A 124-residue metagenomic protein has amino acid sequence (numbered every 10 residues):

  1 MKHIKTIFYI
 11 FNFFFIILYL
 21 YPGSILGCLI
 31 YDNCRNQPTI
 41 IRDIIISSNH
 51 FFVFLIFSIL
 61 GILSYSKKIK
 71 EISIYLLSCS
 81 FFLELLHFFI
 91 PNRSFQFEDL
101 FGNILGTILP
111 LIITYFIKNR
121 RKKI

Functional and structural regions predicted by a protein language model:
M1-L100, I104, I108-I124: Bulky hydrophobic segments
